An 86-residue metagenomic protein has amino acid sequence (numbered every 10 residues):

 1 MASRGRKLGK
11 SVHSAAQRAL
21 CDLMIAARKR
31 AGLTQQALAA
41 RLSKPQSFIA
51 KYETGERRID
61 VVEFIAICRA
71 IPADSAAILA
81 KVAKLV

Functional and structural regions predicted by a protein language model:
M1-D22, A26, R30-A31, A73-A77 (+1 more regions): N-terminal flexible/basic segments that precede or flank functional cores
A19, A50, R57-D60: Hydrophobic transmembrane-helix microenvironments that flank and shape a buried ionizable site
D22, G32-L33, I59-V62: Residue-level signal for the short linker/turn that defines the boundary of a DNA-recognition helix
K29, A40, R69: Alpha-helical residues within the helix-turn-helix
K29, S43, T54-E56, A83: Residue-level detection of the helix-turn-helix DNA-binding "recognition helix"
G32-Y52: Short alpha-helical DNA-recognition segment
V62-I78: DNA major-groove recognition helix of helix-turn-helix/homeodomain DNA-binding modules
